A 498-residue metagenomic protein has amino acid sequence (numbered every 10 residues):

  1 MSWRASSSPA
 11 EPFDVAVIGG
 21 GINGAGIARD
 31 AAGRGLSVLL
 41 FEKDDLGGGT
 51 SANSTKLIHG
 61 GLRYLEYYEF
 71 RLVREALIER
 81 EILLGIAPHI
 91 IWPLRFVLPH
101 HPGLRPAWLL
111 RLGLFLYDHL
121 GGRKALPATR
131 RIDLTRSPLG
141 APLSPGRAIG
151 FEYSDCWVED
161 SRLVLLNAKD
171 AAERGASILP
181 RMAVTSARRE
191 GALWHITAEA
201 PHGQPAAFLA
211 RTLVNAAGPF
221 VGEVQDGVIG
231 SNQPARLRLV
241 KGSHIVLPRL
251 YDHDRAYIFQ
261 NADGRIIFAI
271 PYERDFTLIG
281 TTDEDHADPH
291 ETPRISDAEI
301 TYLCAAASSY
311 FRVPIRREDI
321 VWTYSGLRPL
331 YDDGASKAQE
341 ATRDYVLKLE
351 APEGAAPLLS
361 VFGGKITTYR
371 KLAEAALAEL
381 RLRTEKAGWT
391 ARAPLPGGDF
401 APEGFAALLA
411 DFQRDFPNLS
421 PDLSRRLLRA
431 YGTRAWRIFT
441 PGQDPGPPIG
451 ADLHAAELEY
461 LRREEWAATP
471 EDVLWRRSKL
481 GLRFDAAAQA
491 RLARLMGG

Functional and structural regions predicted by a protein language model:
M1-V15, D30-G33: Extreme N-terminal leader/targeting segments of oxidoreductases
I18, F208-G218: Short hydrophobic core segments
G20-G21, K43: Glycine-rich Rossmann-fold phosphate-binding loop(s) that bind the pyrophosphate of adenine dinucleotide cofactors
A32-A52: Glycine-rich FAD pyrophosphate-binding loop
K56-G140: Dinucleotide-binding Rossmann-like beta1-alpha1 core, especially the glycine-rich loop that anchors the ADP
F151-A207, R211: Helical element adjacent to the flavin cofactor pocket in flavoenzyme catalytic cores
S154, D160-R162, D170, I229 (+9 more regions): C-terminal catalytic lobe of FAD-dependent flavoproteins
N215-G230: Flavin (primarily FAD) binding-site architecture
